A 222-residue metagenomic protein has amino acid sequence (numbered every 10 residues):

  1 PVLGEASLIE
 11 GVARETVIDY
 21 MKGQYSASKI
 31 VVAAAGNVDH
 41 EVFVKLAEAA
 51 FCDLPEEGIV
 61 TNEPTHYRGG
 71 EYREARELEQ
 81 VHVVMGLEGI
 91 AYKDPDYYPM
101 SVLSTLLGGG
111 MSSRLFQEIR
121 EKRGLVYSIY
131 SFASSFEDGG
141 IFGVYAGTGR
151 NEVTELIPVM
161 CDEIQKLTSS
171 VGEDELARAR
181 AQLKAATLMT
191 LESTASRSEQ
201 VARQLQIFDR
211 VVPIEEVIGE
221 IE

Functional and structural regions predicted by a protein language model:
P1-G58, N62, R73-E74, L78 (+3 more regions): Charge-rich, well-structured scaffold segments of protease-associated domains
I59-R114: His/Glu-based metal-binding/catalytic segments typifying zinc-dependent metallopeptidases
S104-G108, Q117, D162, R203: Generic alpha-helical structural context detector
R114-K122: Short amphipathic alpha-helix segments
